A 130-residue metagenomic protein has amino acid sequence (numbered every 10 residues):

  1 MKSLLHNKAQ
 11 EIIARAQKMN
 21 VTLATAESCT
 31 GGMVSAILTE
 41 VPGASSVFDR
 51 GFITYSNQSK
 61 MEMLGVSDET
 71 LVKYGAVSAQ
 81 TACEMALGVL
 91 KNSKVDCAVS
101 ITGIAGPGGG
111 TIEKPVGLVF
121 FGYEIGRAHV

Functional and structural regions predicted by a protein language model:
M1-H129: Short alpha-helical segments enriched in small residues
